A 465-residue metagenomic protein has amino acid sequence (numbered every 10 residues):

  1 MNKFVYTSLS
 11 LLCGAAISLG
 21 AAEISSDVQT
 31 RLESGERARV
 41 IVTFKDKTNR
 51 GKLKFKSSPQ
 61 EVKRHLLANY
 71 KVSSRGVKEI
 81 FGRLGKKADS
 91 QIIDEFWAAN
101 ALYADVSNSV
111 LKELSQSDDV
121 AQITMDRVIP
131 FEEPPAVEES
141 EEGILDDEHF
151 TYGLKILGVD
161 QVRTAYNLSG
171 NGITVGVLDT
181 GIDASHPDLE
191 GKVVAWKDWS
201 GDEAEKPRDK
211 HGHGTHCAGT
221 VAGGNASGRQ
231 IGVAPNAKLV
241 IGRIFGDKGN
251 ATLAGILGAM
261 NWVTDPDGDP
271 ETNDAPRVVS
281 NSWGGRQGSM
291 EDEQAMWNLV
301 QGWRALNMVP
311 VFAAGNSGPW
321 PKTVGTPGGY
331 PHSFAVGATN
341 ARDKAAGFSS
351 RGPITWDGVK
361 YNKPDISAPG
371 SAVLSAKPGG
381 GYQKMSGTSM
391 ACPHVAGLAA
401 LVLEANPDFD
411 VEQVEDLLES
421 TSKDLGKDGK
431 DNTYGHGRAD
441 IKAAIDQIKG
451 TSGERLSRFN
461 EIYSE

Functional and structural regions predicted by a protein language model:
S8-A16: Bacterial N-terminal signal peptides
L19-V137: Inhibitory N-terminal propeptides of secreted protease zymogens
G35, F150, R163-K197, E203-A254 (+7 more regions): Subtilisin-like serine protease catalytic core
V40-T43, D94, L102-D105, Q122-T124 (+15 more regions): Structural recognition of the beta-strand scaffold that forms the well-ordered cores of secreted hydrolase catalytic
Q116-T174, P187-D188, G347, G352: Protease zymogen maturation seam
D179, P187, G328-E404, D408 (+1 more regions): Extracellular S/T/G-rich loop segment that most often corresponds to the catalytic His/Ser-adjacent loop
A218-T220, V240-G246, T323-T326, G370-R438 (+1 more regions): Hydrolase catalytic cores
V263-E291, A313-A314: Short acidic, glycine-rich surface-loop motifs adjacent to enzyme active sites
